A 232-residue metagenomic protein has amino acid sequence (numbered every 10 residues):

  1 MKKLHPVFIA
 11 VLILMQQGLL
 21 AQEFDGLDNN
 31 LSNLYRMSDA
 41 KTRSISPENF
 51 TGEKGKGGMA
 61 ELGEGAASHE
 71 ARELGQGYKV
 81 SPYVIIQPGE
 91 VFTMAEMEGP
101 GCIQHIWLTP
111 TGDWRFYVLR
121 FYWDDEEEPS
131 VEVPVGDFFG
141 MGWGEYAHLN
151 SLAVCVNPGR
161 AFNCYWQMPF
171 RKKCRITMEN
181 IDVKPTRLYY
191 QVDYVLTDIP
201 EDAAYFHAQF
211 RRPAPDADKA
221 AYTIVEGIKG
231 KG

Functional and structural regions predicted by a protein language model:
M1-L4: Positively charged n-region of N-terminal signal peptides that target proteins for export
V7-G18: Bacterial N-terminal signal peptides
Q22-G232: Beta-strand-centric surfaces of beta-sandwich/beta-rich domains
